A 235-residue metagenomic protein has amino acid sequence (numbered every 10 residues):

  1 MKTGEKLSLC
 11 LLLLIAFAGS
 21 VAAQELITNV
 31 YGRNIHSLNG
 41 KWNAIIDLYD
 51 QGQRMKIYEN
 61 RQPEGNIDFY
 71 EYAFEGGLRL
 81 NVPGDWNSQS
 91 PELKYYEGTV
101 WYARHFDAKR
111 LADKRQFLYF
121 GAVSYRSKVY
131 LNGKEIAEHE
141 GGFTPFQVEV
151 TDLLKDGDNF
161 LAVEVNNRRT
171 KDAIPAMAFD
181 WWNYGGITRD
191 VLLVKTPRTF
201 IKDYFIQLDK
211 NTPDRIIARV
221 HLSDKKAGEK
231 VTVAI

Functional and structural regions predicted by a protein language model:
M1-L7: Positively charged n-region of N-terminal signal peptides that target proteins for export
S8-A18: Bacterial N-terminal signal peptides
G19-S90, F160-E164, R168-K171: Accessory carbohydrate-binding/adhesion or oligomerization-edge regions at the termini of glycan-active proteins
T28-N29, I45-Y49, E92-D203, K225: Accessory beta-strand-rich segments of carbohydrate-active enzymes
S37, R79-N81, E149, I217-R219 (+1 more regions): Ser/Thr- (and often Asn-) enriched beta-sheet segments in non-cytosolic proteins
Q53-K56, A173-I174, I201-F205, V231-V233: Short, charged, solvent-exposed linker or helix-capping segments at domain edges/interfaces that act as flexible hinges
V129-L131, D214-I235: Beta-strand-rich binding/interaction modules
Q207-D214: Short, solvent-exposed loop/linker segments at the N-terminal edge of repeated beta-sheet extracellular domains
